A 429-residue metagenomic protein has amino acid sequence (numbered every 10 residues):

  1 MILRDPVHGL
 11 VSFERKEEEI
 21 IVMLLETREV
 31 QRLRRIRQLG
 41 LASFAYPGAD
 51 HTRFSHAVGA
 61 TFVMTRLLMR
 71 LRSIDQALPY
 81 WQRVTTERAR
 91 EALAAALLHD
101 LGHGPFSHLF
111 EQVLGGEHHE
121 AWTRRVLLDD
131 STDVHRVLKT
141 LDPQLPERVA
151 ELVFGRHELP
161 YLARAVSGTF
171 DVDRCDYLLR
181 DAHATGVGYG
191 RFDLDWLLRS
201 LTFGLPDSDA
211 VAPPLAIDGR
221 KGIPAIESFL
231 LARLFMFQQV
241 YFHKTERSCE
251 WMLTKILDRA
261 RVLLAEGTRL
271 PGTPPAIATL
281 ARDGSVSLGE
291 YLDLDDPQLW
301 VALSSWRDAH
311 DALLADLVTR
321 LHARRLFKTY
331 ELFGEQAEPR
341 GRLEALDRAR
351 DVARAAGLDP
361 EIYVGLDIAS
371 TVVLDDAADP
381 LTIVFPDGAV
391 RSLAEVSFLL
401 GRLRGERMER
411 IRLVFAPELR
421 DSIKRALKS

Functional and structural regions predicted by a protein language model:
M1-L93, P105-S429: Histidine-centered, transition-metal-coordinating active-site segments
L98, G102-H103: Short active-site segment of divalent metal-dependent hydrolases/proteases that encodes the spacing between
